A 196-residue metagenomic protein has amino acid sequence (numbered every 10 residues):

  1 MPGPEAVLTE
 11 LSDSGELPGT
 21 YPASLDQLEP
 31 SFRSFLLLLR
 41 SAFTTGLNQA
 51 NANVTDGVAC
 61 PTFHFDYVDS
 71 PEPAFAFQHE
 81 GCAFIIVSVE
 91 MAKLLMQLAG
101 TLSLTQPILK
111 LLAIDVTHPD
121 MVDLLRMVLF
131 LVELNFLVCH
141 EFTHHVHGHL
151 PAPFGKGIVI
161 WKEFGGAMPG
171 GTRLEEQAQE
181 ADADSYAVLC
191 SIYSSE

Functional and structural regions predicted by a protein language model:
P2-D13, G166-T172, V188, S194-E196: Extended charged low-complexity segments that act as oligomerization/scaffolding linkers
G3-F136, H147-P151: Peri-catalytic and regulatory segments of divalent metal-dependent proteins
V128, V132-L134, E141-G157, D182 (+1 more regions): Catalytic Zn2+-binding segment of zinc metalloproteases
H147-E180: Post-HEXXH active-site segment of zinc metalloproteases
